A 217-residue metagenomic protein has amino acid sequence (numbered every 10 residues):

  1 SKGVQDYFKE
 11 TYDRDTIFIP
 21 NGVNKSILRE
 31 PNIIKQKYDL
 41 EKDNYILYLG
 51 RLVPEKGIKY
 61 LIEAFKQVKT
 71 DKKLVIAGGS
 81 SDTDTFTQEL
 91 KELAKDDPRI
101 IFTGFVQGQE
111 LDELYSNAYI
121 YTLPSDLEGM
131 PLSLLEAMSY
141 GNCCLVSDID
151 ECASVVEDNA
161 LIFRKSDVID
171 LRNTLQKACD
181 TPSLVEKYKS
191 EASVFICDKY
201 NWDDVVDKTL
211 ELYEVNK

Functional and structural regions predicted by a protein language model:
G3, G22: Carbohydrate-associated surface elements
D6, K73-R99, E110: Short, structured helix-loop element that forms part of the nucleotide-activated donor/catalytic region
D39-K56, I62-K66, V75: Conserved donor-binding/catalytic core segment of Leloir-type glycosyltransferases
F105-V106, E113-A118: Short alpha-helical donor nucleotide-sugar binding micro-motif in glycosyltransferases
D126: Aromatic "clamp/platform" in nucleotide-sugar-dependent glycosyltransferases that forms part of the donor/acceptor
C143-V146: Short hydrophobic beta-strand element within catalytic cores of glycosyltransferases and related nucleotide-activated
L161-I169, K177-S183: Conserved acidic donor-binding segment of nucleotide-sugar-dependent glycosyltransferases
L184-K199, K208: A short, well-ordered alpha-helix in the C-terminal region of glycosyltransferases
